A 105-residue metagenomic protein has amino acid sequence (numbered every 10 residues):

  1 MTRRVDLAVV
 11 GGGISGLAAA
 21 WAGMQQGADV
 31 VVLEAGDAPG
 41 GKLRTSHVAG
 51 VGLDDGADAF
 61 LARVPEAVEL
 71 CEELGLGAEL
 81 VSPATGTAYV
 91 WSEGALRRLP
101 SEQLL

Functional and structural regions predicted by a protein language model:
T2-L7: Extreme N-terminal starter segment of soluble prokaryotic enzymes
A8-V10, M24-A49: Glycine-rich FAD pyrophosphate-binding loop
G16-L17: N-terminal Rossmann-fold NAD(P) dinucleotide-binding loop
A49-L105: Dinucleotide-binding Rossmann-like beta1-alpha1 core, especially the glycine-rich loop that anchors the ADP
